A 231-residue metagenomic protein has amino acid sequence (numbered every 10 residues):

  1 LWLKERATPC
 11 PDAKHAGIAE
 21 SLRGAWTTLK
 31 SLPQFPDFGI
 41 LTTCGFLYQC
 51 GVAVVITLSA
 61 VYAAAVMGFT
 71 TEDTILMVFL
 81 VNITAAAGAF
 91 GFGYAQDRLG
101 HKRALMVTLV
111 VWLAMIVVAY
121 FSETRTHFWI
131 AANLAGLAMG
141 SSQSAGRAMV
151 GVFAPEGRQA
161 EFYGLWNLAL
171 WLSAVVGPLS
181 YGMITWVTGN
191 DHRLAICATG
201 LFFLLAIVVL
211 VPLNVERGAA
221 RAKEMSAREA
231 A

Functional and structural regions predicted by a protein language model:
L1-L3, C197-A231: Multi-pass alpha-helical transporter architecture, strongest for 12-TM Major Facilitator/SLC carriers used
E5-T42, R228-A231: Juxtamembrane intracellular "pre-TM" segments in multi-pass secondary transporters
T57-T74: Short amphipathic helix-loop junctions that connect adjacent transmembrane helices in Major Facilitator Superfamily/SLC
A87-H101, T185: Helix-to-loop junctions at the C-terminal end of transmembrane segments in multipass secondary transporters
R103-V118: Structural signature of the two symmetry-related core transmembrane helices
Y120-A132: Helix-loop junctions at membrane interfaces in 12-TM secondary transporters
S141-P155: Intracellular juxtamembrane helix-capping segments at the cytosolic ends of symmetry-related transmembrane helices
M183-F203: A membrane-interface helix-boundary motif in multi-pass transporters
